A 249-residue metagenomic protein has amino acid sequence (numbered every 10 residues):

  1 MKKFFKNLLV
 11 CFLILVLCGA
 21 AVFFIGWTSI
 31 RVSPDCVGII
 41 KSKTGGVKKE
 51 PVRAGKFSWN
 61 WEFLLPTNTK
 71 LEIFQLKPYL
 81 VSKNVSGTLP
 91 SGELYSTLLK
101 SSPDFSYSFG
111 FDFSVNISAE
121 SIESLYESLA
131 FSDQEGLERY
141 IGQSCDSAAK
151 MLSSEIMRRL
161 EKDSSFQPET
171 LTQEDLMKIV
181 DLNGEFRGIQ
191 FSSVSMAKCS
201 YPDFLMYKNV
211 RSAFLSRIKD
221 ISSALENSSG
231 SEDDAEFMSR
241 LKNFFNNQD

Functional and structural regions predicted by a protein language model:
M1-K6: N-terminal Lys/Arg-rich, disordered targeting/topogenic segments
L9-I25: Hydrophobic membrane-insertion alpha-helices, especially the h-region of bacterial N-terminal signal peptides
V22-I25, E93-Y95, K178: Short alpha-helical segments and helix-capping/turn motifs at coil-helix boundaries
T28-A149: Hydrophobic membrane-anchoring helix/hairpin
G45, I117-S121, S200-P202, Y207 (+1 more regions): Short loop/turn segments at secondary-structure transitions that flank enzyme active sites
K83-T88, I156-S164, S239-K242: A general structural signal for short secondary-structure boundary/capping elements
K100-D104, S108-G110, S114, L137-N209: Amphipathic, coiled-coil-like alpha-helical scaffolding segments used for oligomerization/assembly
R211-D249: Assembly-interface segments of oligomeric complexes
